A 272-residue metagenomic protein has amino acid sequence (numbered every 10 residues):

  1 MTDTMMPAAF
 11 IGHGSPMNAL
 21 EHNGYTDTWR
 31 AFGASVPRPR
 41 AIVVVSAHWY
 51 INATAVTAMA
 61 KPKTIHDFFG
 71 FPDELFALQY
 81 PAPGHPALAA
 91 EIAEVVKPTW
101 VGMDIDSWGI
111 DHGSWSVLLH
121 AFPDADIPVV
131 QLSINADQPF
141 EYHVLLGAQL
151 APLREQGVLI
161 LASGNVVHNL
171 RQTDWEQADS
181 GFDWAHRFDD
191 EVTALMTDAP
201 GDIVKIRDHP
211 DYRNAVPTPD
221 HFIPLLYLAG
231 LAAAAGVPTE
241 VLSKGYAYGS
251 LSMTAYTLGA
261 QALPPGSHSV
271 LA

Functional and structural regions predicted by a protein language model:
T2-M103: A short aromatic-anchored loop/beta-hairpin motif
P7-I11, A41-S46, L132, L153-V166 (+1 more regions): Beta-strand elements within well-structured catalytic alpha/beta cores of enzymes that handle phosphate/sulfate esters
A9-F10, D67-P72, F122-V130, I203-V204: Short, basic/glycine-rich phosphate-binding loops at helix/coil junctions that contact nucleotide phosphates
G24-D27, V144-A148: Charged helix-capping and loop-helix junction motifs
A31-F32, Q149-L153: Catalytic-core regions built around general acid/base machinery
L75-P83, I105, S133-F140, Y212: Flexible, glycine/proline-enriched loop segments at strand-loop-helix junctions that form or flank small-ligand binding
A89-V144: Internal, conserved structured core segments that host functional sites
E94, P98, I127-P128, A136-Q138 (+3 more regions): Surface-exposed, charge/polar-rich loops and edge strands
